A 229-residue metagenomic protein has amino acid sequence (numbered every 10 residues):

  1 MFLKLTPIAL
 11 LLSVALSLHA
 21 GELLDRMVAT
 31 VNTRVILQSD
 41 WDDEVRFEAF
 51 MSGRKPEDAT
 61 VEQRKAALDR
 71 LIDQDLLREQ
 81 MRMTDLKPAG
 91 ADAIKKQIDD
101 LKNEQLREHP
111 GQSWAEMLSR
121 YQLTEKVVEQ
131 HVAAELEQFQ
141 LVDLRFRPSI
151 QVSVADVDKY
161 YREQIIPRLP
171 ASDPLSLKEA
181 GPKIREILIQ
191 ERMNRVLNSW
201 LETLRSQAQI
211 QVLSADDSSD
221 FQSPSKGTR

Functional and structural regions predicted by a protein language model:
F2-L11: Sec-dependent signal peptide recognition, specifically the positively charged N-region followed immediately by
V14-S17: N-terminal signal peptide c-region/cleavage motif recognized by signal peptidases
L23-T30, I36, A59-R229: Peptidyl-prolyl cis-trans isomerase
M27-E57: N-terminal targeting signals for Sec/Tat export/insertion, comprising classic cleavable signal peptides
